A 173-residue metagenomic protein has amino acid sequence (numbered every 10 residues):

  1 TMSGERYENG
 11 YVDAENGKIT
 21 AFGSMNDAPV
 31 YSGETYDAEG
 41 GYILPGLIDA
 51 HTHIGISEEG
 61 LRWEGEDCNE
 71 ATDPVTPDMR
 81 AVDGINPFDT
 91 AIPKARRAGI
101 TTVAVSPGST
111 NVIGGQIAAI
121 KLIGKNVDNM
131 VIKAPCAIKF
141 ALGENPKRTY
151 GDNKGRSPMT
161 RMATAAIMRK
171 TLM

Functional and structural regions predicted by a protein language model:
G4-L44: Histidine-rich, glycine-flanked metal-binding segment
S24, I56-R62, G114-I117: Short, solvent-exposed loop/turn and secondary-structure capping segments
A28, V75, M79, I120: Short clusters of hydrophobic/aromatic residues that line enzyme substrate/ligand-binding pockets
V30, G65, V112-G114: Short secondary-structure boundary/hinge segments and terminal tails
Y36, D78-A81, I85, K154-R161: Hydrophobic alpha-helical scaffolding
G41-P107: Metal-associated gating/positioning segment near the N- to mid-region
F88-A91, R96-M173: Polyanionic/metal-chelating signatures
